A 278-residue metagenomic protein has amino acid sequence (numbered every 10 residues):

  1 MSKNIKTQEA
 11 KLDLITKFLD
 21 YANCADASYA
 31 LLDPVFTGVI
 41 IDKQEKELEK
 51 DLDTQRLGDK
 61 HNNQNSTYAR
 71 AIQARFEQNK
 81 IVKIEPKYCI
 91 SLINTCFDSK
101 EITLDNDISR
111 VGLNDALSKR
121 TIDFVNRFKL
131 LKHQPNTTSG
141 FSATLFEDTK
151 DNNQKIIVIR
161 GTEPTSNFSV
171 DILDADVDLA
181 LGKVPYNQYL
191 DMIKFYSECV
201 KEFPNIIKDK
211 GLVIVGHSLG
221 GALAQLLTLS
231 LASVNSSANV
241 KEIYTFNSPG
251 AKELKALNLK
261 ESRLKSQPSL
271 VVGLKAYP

Functional and structural regions predicted by a protein language model:
M1-I102, N106, R110: N-terminal low-complexity, Ser/Thr- and acidic-residue-enriched intrinsically disordered segments
Y21, Q154-I156, V271: A residue-level signal for beta-strand positions that form part of recognition/binding surfaces within mature
E49, G58, L131-K132, G220: Compositionally biased amphipathic helical and low-complexity segments enriched in hydrophobic
K60-S66, R70-V215, S230-E253, L257-L259 (+1 more regions): A conserved cap/lid and substrate-binding interface adjacent to the catalytic center of lipid-processing enzymes
G216-G220, A224: Gly/Ala-rich beta-loop-alpha elbow adjacent to hydrolase catalytic centers
L227: Aromatic pocket-lining residues of Rossmann-like dinucleotide-binding sites
N258-G273: A catalytic-pocket lid/entrance helix-loop region that shapes and gates access to the active site across common
P278: Acidic catalytic loop of the alpha/beta-hydrolase fold
